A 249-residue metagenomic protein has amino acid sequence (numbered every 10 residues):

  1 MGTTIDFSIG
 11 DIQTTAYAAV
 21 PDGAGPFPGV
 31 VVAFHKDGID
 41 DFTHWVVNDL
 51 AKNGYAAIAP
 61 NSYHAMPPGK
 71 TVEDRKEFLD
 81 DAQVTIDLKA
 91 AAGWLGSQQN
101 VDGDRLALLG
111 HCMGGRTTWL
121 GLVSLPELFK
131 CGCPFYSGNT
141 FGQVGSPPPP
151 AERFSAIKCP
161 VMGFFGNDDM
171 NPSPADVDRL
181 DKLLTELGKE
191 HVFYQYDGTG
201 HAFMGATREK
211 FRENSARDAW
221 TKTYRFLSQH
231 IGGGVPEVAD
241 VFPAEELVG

Functional and structural regions predicted by a protein language model:
T4-N100, P149-P150, A202-T207: Serine-hydrolase catalytic machinery in alpha/beta-hydrolase-like enzymes
Q99-H111: Alpha/beta-hydrolase fold nucleophile elbow
G110-G114, T118: Gly/Ala-rich beta-loop-alpha elbow adjacent to hydrolase catalytic centers
E127-N139: A conserved short beta-strand
T140-R153: Active-site nucleophile elbow and catalytic-triad environment of alpha/beta-hydrolase enzymes
I157, G163-F165: Short beta-strand/loop motif that positions the catalytic acidic residue of the alpha/beta-hydrolase fold
M170-D176: Conserved alpha/beta-hydrolase "acid-adjacent" motif
L187-G249: C-terminal catalytic histidine-bearing segment of alpha/beta-hydrolase fold enzymes
